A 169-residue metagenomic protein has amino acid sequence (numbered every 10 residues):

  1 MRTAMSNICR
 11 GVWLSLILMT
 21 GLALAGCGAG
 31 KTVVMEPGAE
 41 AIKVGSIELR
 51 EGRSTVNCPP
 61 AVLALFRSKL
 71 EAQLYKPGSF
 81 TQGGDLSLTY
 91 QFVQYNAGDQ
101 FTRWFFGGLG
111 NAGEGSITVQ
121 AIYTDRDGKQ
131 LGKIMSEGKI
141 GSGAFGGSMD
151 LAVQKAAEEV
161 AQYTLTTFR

Functional and structural regions predicted by a protein language model:
M1-C27: Sec-dependent bacterial lipoprotein signal peptides
A23-G26, G30-V34, F105-I122, Y163-R169: Short, surface-exposed, charge-dense and proline/glycine-enriched linear segments
G26-Q73, G98, K133-E137, L165-R169: A structural "domain/chain start" motif
S54, C58-F66, G113-G115, A144-A156: Extracytoplasmic/periplasmic, Sec-exported soluble proteins
P77, T81-L131, M135-L151: Surface-exposed short loop/turn segments
K139-R169: C-terminal partner/receptor-binding element of secreted or periplasmic proteins
